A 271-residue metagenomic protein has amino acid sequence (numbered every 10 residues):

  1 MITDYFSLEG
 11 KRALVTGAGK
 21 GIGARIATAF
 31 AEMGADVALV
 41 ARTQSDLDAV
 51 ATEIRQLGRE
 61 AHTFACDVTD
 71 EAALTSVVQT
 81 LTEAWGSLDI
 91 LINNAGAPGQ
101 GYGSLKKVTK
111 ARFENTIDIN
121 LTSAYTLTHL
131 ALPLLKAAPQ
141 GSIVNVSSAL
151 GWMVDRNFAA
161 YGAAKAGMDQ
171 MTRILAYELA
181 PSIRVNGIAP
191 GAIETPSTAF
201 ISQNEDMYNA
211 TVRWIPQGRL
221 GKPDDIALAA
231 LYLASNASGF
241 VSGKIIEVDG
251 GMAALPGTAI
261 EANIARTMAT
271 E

Functional and structural regions predicted by a protein language model:
R12, G17-G21: Conserved glycine-rich cofactor-binding loop
S45, A65-V77, K110, D224-D225: The beta1-alpha1 cofactor-binding region of Rossmann-like NAD(H)/NADP(H)-dependent oxidoreductases
Y102-L105, T109-E114, T211: Substrate-binding pocket helix/loop in short-chain dehydrogenase/reductase
T128, A164, T172: Active-site helix of classical SDR
P133, A176-P181, G239: Alpha-helical segment proximal to the catalytic Tyr-Lys
S148: Residue(s) in the substrate-gating loop at a strand-loop-helix junction that position the organic substrate next
G187-P190, D206-A237, V241, V248-G250: C-terminal helical subdomain
